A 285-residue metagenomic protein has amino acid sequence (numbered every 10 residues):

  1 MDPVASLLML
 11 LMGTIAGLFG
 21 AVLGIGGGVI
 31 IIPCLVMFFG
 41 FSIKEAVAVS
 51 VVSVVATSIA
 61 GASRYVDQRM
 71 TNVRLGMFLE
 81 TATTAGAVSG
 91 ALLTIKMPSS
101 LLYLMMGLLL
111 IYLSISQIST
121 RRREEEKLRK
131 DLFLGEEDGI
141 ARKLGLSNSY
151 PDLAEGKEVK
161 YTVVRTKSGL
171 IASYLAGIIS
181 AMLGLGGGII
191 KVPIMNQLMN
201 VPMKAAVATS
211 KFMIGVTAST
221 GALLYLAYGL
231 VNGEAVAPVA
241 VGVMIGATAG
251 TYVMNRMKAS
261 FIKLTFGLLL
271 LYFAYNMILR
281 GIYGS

Functional and structural regions predicted by a protein language model:
M1-A16, M37, D67-G177, Q197 (+1 more regions): Juxtamembrane transmembrane-helix boundary motif
F19-G27, S180-G187: Short helix-coil transition sites and intra-membrane helix breaks within transmembrane domains of multi-pass
G26-T81: Juxtamembrane transmembrane-helix termini in multi-pass membrane transport proteins
I31-E45, A181, I190-A205: Interfacial segments of multi-pass membrane proteins
A48, G76, V207-A208, G267: Conserved glycine-rich helix-kink/hinge and helix-boundary motifs of the Major Facilitator Superfamily
S50-V54, S210-I214, A235-V236, A240: Short hydrophobic/aromatic, small-residue-rich stretches within specific transmembrane helices of secondary active
V52-A60, A82-G86, L93, M213-T220: Membrane-embedded alpha-helical segments of transport systems, primarily multispan ion/solute transporters
I59-M70, I179-A181, K191-N196, V216-V231: Generic transmembrane alpha-helix signature in multi-pass membrane proteins, especially transporters/channels
